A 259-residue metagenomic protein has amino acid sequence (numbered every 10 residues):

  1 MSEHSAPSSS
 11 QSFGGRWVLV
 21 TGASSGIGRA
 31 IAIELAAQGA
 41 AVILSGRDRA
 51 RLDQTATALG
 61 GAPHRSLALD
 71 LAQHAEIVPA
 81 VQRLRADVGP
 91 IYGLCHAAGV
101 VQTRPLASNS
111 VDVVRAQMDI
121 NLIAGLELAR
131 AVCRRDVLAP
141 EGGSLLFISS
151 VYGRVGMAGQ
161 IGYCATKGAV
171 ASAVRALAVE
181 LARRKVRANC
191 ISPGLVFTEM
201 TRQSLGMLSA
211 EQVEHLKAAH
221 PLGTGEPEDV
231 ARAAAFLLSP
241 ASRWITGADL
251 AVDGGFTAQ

Functional and structural regions predicted by a protein language model:
W17, S24-S25: Conserved glycine-rich cofactor-binding loop
P105-L106, S110-M118, Q212, L216: Substrate-binding pocket helix/loop in short-chain dehydrogenase/reductase
A129, T166, V174: Active-site helix of classical SDR
R134, V179-R183: Alpha-helical segment proximal to the catalytic Tyr-Lys
S150: Residue(s) in the substrate-gating loop at a strand-loop-helix junction that position the organic substrate next
A182, R187, I245-G247: Short, small/polar-rich loop/turn modules that mediate ligand/substrate recognition or access, typified
A219-V230: A conserved structural motif in NAD(P)-dependent oxidoreductases
